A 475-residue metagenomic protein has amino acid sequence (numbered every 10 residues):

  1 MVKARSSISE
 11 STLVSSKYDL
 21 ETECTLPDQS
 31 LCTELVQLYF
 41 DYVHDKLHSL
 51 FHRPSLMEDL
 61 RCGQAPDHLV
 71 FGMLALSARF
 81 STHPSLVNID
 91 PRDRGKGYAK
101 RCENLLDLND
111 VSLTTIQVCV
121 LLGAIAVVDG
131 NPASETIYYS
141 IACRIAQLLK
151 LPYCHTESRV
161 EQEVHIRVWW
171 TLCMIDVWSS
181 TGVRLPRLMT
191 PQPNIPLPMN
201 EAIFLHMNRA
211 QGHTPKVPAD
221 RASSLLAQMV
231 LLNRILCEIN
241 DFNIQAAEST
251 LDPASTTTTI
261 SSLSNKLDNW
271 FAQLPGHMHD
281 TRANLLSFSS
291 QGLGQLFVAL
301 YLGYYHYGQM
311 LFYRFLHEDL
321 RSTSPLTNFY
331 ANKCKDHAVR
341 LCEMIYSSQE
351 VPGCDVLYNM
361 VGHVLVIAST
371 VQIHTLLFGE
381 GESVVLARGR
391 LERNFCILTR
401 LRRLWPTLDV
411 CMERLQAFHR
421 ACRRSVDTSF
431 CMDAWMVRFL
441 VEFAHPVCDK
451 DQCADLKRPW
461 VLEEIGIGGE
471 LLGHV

Functional and structural regions predicted by a protein language model:
M1, G379, V385-V475: C-terminal, low-complexity intrinsically disordered regions in eukaryotic proteins
M1-Y42, R187, R393-C396, R423 (+3 more regions): Intrinsic, low-complexity transcriptional activation domains
E21-C32, P54-F71, I89-P191, P215-N269 (+5 more regions): Extended, leucine-rich alpha-helical cores of fungal transcription factors
K46-L56: Eukaryotic beta-rich interaction modules
M73, A78-V87: Juxtamembrane transmembrane-helix boundary signature
L188-G212: Short, flexible helix-coil linker/hinge segments at the edges of structured domains or between repeats
R282: Short, conserved active-site entrance elements at the starts or edges of catalytic domains
